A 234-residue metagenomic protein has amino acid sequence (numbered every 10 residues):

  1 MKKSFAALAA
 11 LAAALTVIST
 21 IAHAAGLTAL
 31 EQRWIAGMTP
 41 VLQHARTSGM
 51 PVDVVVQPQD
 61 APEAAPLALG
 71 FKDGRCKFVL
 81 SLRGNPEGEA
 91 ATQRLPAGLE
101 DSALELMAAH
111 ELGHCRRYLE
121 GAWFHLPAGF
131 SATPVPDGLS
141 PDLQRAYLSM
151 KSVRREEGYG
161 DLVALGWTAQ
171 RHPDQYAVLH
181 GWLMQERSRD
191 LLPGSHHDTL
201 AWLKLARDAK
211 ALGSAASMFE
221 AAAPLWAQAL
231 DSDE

Functional and structural regions predicted by a protein language model:
M1-A10: Bacterial N-terminal signal peptides that target proteins for export
A9-S19: Bacterial N-terminal signal peptides
A22-A24: Boundary at the C-terminal end of the N-terminal hydrophobic targeting segment
L30-D53: Zn2+-dependent metallopeptidase catalytic core
L67-S102, L112, Y118: Active-site scaffold of zinc-dependent metalloenzymes
L106-A122, D161: Active-site recognition of the HExxH zinc-binding catalytic motif
Y118-E157: Post-HEXXH active-site segment of zinc metalloproteases
A146-V153, L162-E234: Long, well-structured alpha-helical subdomains associated with metal-dependent extracellular/ecto-lumenal hydrolases
